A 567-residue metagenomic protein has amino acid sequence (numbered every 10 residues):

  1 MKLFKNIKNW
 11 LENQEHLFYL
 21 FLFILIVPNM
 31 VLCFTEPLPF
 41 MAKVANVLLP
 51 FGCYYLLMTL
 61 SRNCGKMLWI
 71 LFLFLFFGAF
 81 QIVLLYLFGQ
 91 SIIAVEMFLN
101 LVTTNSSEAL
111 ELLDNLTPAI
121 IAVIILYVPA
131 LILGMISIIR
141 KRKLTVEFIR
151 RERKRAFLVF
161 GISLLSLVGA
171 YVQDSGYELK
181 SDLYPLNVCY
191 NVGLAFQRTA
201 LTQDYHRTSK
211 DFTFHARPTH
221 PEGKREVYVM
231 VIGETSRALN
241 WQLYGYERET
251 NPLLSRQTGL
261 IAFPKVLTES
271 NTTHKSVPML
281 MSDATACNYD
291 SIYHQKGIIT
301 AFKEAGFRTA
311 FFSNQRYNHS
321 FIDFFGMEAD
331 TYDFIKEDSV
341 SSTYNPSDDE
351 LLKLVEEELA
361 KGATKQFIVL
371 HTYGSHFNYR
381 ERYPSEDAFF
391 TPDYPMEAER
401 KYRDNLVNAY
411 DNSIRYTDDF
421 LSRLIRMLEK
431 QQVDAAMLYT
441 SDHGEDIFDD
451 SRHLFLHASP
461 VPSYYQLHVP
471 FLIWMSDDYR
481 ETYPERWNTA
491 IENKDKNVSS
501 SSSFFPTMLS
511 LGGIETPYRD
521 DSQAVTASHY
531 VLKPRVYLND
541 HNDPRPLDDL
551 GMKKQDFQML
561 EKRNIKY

Functional and structural regions predicted by a protein language model:
M1-L186: Transmembrane and membrane-interface helices of multi-pass, inner-membrane envelope-modifying transferases
W10-L20, C64-K66, T300, Y317 (+3 more regions): Membrane-interface soluble catalytic domains
M41, L179, A286-N288, S341-S342 (+5 more regions): Active-site rim elements
Y54-Y55, K353-E356, Y394-M437: A long, amphipathic alpha-helix that forms part of the scaffold/cap immediately adjacent to metal-dependent active
G161-M230, T235-E397, S500-S501, P506-V531: Active-site-proximal alpha/beta segments of enzymes that process anionic O-linked groups
V229, S413-L456, F505-L509: Metal-dependent active-site segment of extracytoplasmic phospho-/sulfohydrolases and closely related
G245-E249, V433-D434, T440-E485: Histidine-centered active-site microenvironments of extracellular/periplasmic hydrolases and transferases
E386-D404, D478-T489: Flexible internal linker/loop segments at domain or repeat junctions
